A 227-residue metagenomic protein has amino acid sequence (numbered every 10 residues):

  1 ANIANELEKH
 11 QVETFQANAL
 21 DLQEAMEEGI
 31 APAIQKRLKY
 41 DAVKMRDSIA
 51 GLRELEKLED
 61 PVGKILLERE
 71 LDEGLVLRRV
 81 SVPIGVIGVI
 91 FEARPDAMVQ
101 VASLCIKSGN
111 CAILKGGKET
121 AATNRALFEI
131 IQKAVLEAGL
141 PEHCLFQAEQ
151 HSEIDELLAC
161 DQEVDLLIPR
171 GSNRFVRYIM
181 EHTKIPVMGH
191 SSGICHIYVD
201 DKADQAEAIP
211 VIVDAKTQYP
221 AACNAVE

Functional and structural regions predicted by a protein language model:
A1, E6-V12, A93-C111, A126 (+2 more regions): ALDH superfamily catalytic-core signature
A1-L77: N-terminal Rossmann-like NAD(P)+-binding subdomain of aldehyde/semialdehyde dehydrogenases
I65-V76, L140-S152: Glycine-rich oxoanion-binding loops at beta->alpha junctions
E68-A112, G117-F128: Substrate-binding/gating loop at the entrance of the active-site cleft, primarily in PLP-dependent aminotransferase-like
G88-E92, F146-A148, I168-R170, H190-S191: Short beta-strand segments
K115-L136, E153-A159, G171: Glycine-rich, mobile lid/loop segments that gate access to catalytic sites or pores
A138-E142, A148-I168, N173-R174: A charged, well-structured terminal subsegment
